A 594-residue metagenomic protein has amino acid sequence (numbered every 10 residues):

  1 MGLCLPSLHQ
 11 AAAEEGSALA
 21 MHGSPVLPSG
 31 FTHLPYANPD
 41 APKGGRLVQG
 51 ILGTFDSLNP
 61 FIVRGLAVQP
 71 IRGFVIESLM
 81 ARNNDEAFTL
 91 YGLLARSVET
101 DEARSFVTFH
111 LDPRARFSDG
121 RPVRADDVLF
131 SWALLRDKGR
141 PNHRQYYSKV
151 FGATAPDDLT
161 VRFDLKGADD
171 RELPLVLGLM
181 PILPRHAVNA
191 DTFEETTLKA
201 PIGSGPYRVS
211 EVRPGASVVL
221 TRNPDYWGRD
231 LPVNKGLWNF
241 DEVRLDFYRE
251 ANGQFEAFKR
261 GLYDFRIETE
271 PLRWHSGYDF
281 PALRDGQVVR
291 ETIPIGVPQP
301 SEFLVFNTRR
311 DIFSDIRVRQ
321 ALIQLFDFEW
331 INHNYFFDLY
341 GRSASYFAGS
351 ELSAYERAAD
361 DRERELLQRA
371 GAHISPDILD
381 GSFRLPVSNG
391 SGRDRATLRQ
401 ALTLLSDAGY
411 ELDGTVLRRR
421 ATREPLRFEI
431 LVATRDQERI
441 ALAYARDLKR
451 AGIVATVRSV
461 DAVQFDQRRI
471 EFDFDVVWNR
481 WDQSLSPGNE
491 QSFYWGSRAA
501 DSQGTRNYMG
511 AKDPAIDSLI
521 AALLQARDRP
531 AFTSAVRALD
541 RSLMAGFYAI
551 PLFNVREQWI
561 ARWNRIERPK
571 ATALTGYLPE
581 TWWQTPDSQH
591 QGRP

Functional and structural regions predicted by a protein language model:
A13-A103, H110, A133, I202: N-terminal lobe/hinge region of extracytoplasmic solute-binding protein
A18, I51, L66-A67, F74 (+7 more regions): Detector for C-terminal structural segments
H33-L34, G53-P70, L94, R121 (+5 more regions): A structural "hinge/loop" feature
A37-P42, R64-I71, S97-P141, T154-P156 (+5 more regions): Aromatic- and charge-enriched surface segment that lines or borders ligand/interaction sites
I76-E86, L177-E242, R249-G253, R260-L262 (+2 more regions): Gly/Pro-rich hinge or "lid" segments in bacterial periplasmic/extracellular proteins
H110, R144-V188, S204-R213, A358-H373: Surface-exposed binding/hinge segments that line and control ligand-binding clefts or catalytic entry sites
D112, E195, G228-D279, D436 (+2 more regions): Ligand-site clamp/hinge motif
G152-T154, S210-T221, D246-R310, R317-A321 (+3 more regions): Extracellular/periplasmic solute-recognition and catalytic clefts
